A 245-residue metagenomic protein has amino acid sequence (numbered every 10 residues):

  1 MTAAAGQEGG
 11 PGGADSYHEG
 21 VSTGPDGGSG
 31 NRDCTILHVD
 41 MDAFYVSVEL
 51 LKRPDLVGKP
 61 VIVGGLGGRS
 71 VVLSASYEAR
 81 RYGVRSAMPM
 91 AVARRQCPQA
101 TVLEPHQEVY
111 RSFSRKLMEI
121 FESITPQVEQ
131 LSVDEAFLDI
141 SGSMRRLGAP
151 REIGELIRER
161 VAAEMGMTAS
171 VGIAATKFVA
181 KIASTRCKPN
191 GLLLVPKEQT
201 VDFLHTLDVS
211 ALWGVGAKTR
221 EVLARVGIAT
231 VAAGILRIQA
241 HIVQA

Functional and structural regions predicted by a protein language model:
M1-A245: Gly/Gly-Pro- and Ser/Thr-rich, intrinsically disordered tail segments characteristic of DNA damage-repair and tolerance
